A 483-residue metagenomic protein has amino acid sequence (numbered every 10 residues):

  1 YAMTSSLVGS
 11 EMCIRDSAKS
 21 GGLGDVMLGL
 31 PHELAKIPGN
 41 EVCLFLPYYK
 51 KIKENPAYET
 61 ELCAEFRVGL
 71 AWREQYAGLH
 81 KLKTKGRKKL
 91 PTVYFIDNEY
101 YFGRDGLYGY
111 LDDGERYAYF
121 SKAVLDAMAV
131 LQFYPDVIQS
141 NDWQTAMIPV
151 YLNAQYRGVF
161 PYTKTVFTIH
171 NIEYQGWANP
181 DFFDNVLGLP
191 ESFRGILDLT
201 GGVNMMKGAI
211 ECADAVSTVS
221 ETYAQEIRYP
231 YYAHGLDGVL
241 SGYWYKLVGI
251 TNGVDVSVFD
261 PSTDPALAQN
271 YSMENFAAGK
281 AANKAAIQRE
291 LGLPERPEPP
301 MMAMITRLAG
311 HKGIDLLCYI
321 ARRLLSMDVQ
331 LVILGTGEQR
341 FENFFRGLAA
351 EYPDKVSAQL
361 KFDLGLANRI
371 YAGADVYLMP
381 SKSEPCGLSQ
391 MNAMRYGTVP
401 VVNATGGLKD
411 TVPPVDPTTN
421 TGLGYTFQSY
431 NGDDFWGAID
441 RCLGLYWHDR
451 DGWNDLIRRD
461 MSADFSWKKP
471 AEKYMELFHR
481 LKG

Functional and structural regions predicted by a protein language model:
Y1-G9, I14: Single conserved hydrophobic/aromatic residue that forms the stacking wall/gate of nucleotide- or nucleobase-binding
L44-L131, L247, T251-N252, V256-D264 (+1 more regions): A conserved catalytic-core segment of Leloir-type glycosyltransferases
G86-W143, V186-G208, A277-E290, P294-P297 (+2 more regions): Conserved nucleotide-sugar donor-binding subdomain of glycosyltransferases
G253, R369-S462: Catalytic binding pocket for nucleotide-activated donors in carbohydrate/polymer assembly enzymes
P294-K312: Conserved donor-binding/catalytic core segment of Leloir-type glycosyltransferases
A309-R322: A conserved mid-protein helix/loop that constitutes part of the nucleotide-sugar donor-binding site
V332-R369: Nucleotide-activated donor-binding/catalytic signature segment of Leloir-type glycosyltransferases, i.e., the conserved
